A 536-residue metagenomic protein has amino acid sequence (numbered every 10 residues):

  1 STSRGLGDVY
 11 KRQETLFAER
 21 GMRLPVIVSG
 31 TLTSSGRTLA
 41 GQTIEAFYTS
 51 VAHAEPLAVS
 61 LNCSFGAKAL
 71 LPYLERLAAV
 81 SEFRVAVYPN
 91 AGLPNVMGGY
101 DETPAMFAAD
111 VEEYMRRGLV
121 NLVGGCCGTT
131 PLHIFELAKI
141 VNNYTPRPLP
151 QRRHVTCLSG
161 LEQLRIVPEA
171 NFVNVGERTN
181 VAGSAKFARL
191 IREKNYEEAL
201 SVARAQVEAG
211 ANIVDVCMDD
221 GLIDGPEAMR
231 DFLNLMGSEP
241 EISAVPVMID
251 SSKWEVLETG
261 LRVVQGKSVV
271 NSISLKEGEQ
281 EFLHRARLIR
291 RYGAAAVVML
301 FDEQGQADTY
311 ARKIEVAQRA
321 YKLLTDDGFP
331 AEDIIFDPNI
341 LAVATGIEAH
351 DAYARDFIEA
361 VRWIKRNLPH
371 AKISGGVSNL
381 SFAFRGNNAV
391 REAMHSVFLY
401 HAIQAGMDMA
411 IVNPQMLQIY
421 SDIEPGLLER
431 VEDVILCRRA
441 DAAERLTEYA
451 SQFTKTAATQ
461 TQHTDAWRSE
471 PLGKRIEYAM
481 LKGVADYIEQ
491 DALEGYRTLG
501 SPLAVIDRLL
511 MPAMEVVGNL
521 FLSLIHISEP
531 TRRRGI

Functional and structural regions predicted by a protein language model:
S1, A58-N62, N121-G125, D215-V216 (+2 more regions): Short catalytic-loop micro-motif centered on adjacent basic/acidic residues
S1-R4, D8, S64-K68, C126-P131 (+4 more regions): Gly/Ser/Thr-rich loops at beta-strand to alpha-helix junctions that form or flank small-molecule/cofactor-binding
S1-Y10, I525-P530, R534-I536: Single conserved hydrophobic/aromatic residue that forms the stacking wall/gate of nucleotide- or nucleobase-binding
G7, L24, L57, F83 (+5 more regions): The start of beta-strands in P-loop NTPase/AAA+ ATPase cores
K11-A58, S64-V120, G128-R147, L399: Flavin-dependent oxidoreductase catalytic cores
V26-G30, M248-D250, I335-P338, G375: Extended hydrophobic secondary-structure segments that form protein cores and membrane-embedded regions
L61, Y73-A79, N90, F135-E239 (+3 more regions): ATP-dependent carboxylate/acyl-activation modules
